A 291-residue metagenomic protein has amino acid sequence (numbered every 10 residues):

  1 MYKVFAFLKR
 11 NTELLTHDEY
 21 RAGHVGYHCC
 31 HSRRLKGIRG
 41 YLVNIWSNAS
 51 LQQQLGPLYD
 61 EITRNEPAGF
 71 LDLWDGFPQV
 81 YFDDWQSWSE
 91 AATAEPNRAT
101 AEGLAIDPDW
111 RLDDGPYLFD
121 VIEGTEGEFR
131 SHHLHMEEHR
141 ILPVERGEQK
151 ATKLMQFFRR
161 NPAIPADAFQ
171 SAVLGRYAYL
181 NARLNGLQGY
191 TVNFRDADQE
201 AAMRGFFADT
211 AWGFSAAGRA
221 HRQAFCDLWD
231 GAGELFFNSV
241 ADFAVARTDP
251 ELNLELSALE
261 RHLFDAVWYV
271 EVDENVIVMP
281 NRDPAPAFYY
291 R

Functional and structural regions predicted by a protein language model:
M1-R291: Macromolecular interaction modules
